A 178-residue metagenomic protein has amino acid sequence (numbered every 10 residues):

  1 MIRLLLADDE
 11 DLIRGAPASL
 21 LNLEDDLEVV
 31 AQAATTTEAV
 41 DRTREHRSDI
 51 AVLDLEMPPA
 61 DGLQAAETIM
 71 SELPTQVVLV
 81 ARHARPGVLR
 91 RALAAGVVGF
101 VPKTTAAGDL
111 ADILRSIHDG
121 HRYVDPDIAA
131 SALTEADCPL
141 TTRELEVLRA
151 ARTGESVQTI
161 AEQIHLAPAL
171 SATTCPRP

Functional and structural regions predicted by a protein language model:
D8, D54-L55, A81: Active-site residues of response regulator receiver
I13, P58: The feature encodes the CheY-like receiver
D26-A34, R42: Short hydrophobic/Thr-rich beta-strand motif most characteristic of the beta2 strand and flanking loop of CheY-like
T35-E38, P59-Q64, A84: Acidic catalytic/metal-coordinating carboxylates
D41, L63-P74: Short amphipathic alpha-helix used as the core "switch/output" element in two-component signaling
H46-V52: Active-site beta3 strand of CheY-like receiver
G87-E146: Short, flexible helix-to-coil linker/hinge segments that flank and couple to helix-turn-helix
S156-P178: Recognition helix of helix-turn-helix DNA-binding domains
